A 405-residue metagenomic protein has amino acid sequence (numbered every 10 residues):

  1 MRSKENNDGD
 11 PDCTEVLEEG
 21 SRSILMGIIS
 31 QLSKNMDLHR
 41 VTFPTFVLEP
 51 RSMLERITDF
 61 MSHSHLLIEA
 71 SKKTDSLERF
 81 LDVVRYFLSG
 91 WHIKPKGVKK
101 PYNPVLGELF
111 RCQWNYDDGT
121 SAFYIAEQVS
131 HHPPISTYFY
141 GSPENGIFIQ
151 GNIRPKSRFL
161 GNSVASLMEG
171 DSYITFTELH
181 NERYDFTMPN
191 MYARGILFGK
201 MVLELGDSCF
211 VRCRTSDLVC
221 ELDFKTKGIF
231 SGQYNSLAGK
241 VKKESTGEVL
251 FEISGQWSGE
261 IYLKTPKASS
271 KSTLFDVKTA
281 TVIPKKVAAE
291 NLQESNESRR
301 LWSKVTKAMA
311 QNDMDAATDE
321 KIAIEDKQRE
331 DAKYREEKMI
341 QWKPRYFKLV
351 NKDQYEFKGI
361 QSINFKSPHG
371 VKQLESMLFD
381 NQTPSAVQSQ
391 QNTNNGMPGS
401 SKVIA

Functional and structural regions predicted by a protein language model:
M1-I68, K72-K73, L77-A405: Extended acidic, Ser/Thr- and Pro-enriched interaction/regulatory segments
